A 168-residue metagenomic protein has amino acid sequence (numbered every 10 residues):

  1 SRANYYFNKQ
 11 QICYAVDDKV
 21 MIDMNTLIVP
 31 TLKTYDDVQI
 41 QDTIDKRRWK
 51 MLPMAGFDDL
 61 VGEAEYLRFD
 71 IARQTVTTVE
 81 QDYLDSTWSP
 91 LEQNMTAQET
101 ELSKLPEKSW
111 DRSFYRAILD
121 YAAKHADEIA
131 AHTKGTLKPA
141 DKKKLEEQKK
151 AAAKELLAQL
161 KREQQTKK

Functional and structural regions predicted by a protein language model:
S1-K168: N-terminal secretory-pathway/extracellular module detecting exported/lumenal segments and adjacent signal-anchor/first
